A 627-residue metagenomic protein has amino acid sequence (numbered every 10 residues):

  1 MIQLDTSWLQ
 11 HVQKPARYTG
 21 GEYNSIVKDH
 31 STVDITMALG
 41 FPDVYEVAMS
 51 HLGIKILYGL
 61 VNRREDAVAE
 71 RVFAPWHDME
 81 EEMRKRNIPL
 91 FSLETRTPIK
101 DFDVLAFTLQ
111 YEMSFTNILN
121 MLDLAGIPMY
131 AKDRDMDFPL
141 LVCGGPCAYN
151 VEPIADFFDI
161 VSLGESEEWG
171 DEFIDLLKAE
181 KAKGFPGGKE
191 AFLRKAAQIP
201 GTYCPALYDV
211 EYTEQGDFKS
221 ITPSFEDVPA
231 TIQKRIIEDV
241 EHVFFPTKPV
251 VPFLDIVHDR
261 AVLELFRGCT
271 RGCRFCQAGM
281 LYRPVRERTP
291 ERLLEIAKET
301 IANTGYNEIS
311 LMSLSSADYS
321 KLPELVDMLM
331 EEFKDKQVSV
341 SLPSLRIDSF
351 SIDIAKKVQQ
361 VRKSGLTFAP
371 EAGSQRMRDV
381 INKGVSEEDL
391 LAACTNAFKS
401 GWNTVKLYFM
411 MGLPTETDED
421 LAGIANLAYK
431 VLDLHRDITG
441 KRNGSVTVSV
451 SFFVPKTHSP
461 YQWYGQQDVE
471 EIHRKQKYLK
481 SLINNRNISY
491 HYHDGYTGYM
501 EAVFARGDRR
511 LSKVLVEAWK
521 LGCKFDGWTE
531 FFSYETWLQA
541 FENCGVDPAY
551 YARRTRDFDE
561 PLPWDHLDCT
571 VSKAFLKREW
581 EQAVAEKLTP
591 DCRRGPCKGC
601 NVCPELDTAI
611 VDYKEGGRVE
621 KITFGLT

Functional and structural regions predicted by a protein language model:
M1-P15, R64, P604: Helix-enriched interaction subdomains in cytosolic or periplasmic regions, typified by TIR/SEFIR signaling/NADase cores
S7-A38, Y45-E46, P205, E211-V262 (+3 more regions): N-terminal [4Fe-4S]-dependent radical SAM core
M37-D43, Y58-V61, V250-F275, I301 (+2 more regions): N-terminal pre-triad scaffold of radical SAM enzymes
L39-P42, M113, E299-K406, M410-T447 (+1 more regions): Conserved SAM/AdoMet-binding glycine-rich loop
H51, D255-E291, G599-G616: Canonical Radical SAM [4Fe-4S] cluster-binding loop centered on the CxxxCxxC motif and its immediate flanking residues
A74-P223, P460-D508, V516-F531: Glycine-rich beta-alpha loop elements in corrinoid/cobalamin-binding modules across cobalamin-dependent enzymes
H77-D78, P153, D209-T213, S320 (+8 more regions): Flexible glycine/acidic-rich beta-alpha junction loops that bind and position SAM and/or redox cofactors in anaerobic
C276, R556-L626: Cysteine-cluster motifs in flexible loop/terminal segments that predominantly coordinate metals
